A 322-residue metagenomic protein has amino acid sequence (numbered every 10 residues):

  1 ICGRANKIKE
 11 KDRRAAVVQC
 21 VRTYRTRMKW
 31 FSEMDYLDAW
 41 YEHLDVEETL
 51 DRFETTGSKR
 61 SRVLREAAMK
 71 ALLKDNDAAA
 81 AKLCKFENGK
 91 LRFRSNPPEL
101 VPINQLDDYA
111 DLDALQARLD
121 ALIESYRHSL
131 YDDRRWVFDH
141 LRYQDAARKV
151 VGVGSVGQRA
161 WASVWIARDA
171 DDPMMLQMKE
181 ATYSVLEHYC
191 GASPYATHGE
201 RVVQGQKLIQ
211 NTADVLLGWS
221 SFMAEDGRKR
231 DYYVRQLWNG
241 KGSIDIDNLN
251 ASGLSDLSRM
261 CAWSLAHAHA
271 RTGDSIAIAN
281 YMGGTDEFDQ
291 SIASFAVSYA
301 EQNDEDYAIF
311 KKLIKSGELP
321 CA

Functional and structural regions predicted by a protein language model:
I1-K74, L122-A322: Conserved ATP-binding subdomain of kinase catalytic cores across diverse folds
L44-R118: Long, low-complexity segments enriched in small/aliphatic residues
